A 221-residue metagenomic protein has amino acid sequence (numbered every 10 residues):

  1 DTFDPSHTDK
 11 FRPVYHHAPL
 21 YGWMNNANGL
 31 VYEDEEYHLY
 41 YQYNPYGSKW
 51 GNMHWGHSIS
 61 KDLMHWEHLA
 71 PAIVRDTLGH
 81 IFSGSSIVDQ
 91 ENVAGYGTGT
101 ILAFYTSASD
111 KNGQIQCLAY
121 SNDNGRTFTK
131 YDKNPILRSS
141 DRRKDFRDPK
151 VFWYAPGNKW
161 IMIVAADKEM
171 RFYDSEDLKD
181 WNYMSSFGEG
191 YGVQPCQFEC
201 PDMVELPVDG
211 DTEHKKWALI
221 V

Functional and structural regions predicted by a protein language model:
D1-P149, W153-C200, E205-V221: Beta-rich carbohydrate-recognition and catalytic domains
